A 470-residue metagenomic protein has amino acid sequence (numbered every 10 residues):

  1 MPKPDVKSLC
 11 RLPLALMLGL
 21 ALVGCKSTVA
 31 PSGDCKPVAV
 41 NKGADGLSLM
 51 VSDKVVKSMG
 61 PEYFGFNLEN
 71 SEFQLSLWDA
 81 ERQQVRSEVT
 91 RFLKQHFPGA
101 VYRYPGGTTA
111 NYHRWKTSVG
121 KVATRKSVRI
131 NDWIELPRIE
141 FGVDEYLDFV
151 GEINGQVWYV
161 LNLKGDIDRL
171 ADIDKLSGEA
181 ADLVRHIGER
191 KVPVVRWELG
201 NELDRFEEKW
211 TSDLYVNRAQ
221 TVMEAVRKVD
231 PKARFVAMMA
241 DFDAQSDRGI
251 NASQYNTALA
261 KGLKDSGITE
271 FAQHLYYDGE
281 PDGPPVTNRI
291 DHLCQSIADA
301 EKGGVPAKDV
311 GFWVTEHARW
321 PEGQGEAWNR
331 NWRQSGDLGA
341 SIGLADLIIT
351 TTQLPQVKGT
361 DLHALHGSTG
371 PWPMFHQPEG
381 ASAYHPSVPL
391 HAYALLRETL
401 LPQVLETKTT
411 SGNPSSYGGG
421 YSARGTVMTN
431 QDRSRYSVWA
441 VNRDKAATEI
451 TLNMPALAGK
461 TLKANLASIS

Functional and structural regions predicted by a protein language model:
P2-P13: Bacterial N-terminal signal peptides that target proteins for export
L22-G24: C-terminal motif of bacterial Sec signal peptides marking the signal peptidase cleavage site
K26-S32: Bacterial lipoprotein signal-peptidase II cleavage site
C35-T269: N-terminal catalytic cores of secreted or lumenal carbohydrate-active enzymes
P105, V160, G200, V236-M238 (+4 more regions): Generic beta-strand/beta-sheet core signal
A180, S212-T350, L354, G412-S416: Noncatalytic carbohydrate-binding groove/subsite architecture in carbohydrate-active enzymes
V314-G425, Q431-S434: Aromatic/acidic polysaccharide-binding cleft in carbohydrate-active enzymes
G418-L462, L466-I469: Carbohydrate-binding surface patches
